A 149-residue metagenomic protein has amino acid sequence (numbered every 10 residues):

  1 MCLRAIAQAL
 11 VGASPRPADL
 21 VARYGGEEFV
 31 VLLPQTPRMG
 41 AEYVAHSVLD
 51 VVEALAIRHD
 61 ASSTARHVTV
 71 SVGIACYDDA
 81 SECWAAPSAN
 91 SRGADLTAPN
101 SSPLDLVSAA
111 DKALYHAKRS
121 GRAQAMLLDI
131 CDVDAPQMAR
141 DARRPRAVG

Functional and structural regions predicted by a protein language model:
C2, V30-V51, H67, I74 (+1 more regions): Short helix/loop segment flanking the catalytic signature motif in cyclic-nucleotide metabolism enzymes
C2-L3, A9-L10, G25-G26, V30: Catalytic-site-adjacent helices and loops of nucleotide signaling machinery
A5-R16, P34: Short regulatory alpha-helical coupling segments that immediately precede and/or link into cyclic nucleotide signaling
I6-V11, G40-H59, A109-D111: Alpha-helical scaffold within the catalytic cores of cyclic-nucleotide enzymes
G12-A18, D50-S63, C76-A80, L114-H116: Short catalytic/binding micro-motifs of nucleotide second-messenger systems
L20-R23: A short pre-motif secondary-structure segment
R38, E42, S63, Y77-G149: Catalytic-core segments of nucleotide cyclases and related cyclic-nucleotide turnover enzymes
V68-V70, A123: Change "...and in nucleic-acid phosphodiester-cleaving endonucleases..." to "...and in nucleic-acid processing enzymes
